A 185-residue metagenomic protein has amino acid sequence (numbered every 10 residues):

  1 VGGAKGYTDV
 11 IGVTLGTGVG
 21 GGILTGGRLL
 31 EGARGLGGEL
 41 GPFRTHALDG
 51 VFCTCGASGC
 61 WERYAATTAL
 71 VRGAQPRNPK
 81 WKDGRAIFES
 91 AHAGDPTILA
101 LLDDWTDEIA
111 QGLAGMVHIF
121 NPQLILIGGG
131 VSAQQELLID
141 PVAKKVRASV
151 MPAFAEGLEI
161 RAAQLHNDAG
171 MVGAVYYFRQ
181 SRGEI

Functional and structural regions predicted by a protein language model:
V1-D9, L29, A47-I185: ATP-binding/phosphotransfer module of carbohydrate and carboxylate kinases, centering on a glycine-rich
G3, T17, T25: A gly/ser-rich beta-alpha-beta helix-loop segment of oxidoreductase catalytic cores
V10-T14, G20-G22, F52-T54: Short glycine-aspartate micro-motif
L15, A33, L48: Fold-independent oxyanion-binding glycine-rich loops and adjacent beta-strand/coil segments at enzyme active sites
G16-G18, V131-S132: Short glycine-rich anion-binding loops that position phosphate/pyrophosphate groups of nucleotides and phosphorylated
V19-G20, G41-P42, W61: Histidine-centered metal-chelating micro-motifs
G22-G26, L30-G32, T45-H46: Short beta-strand-to-turn element immediately C-terminal to the catalytic PLP-Schiff-base lysine in fold type I
L36-L40: Structural signature of FAD isoalloxazine-binding scaffolds in flavoprotein oxidoreductases
